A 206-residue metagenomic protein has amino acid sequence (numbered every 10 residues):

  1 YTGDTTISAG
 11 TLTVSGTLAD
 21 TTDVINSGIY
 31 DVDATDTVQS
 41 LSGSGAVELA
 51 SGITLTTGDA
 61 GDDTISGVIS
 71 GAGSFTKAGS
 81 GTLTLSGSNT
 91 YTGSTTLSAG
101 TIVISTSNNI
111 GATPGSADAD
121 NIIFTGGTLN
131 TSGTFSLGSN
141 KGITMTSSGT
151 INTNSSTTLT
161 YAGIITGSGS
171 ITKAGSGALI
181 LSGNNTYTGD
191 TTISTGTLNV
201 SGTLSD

Functional and structural regions predicted by a protein language model:
T2-D63, S70-T84, T92-L159, T166-I180 (+1 more regions): Beta-strand repeat architectures
S88: Conserved structured catalytic cores and adjacent interaction surfaces of nucleotide-binding/hydrolyzing enzymes
